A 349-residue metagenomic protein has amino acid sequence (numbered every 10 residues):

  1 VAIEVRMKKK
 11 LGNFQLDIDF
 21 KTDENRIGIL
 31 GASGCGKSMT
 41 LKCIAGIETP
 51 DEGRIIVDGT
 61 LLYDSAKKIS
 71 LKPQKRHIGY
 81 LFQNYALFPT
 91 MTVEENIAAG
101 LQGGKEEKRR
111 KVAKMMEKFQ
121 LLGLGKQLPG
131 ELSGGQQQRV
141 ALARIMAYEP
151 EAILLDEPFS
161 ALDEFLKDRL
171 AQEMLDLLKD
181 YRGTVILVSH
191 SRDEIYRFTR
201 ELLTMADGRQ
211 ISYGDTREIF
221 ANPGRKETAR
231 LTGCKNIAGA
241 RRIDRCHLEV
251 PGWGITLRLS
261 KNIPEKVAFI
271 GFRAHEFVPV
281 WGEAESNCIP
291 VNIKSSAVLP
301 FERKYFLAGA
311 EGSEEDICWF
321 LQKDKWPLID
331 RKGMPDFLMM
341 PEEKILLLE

Functional and structural regions predicted by a protein language model:
V5-A32, S38-M39, G46-T49, L61 (+2 more regions): Non-catalytic connector elements of ABC transporters
S38-L41, V140: ABC ATPase nucleotide-binding domain helices that frame the ATP-binding cleft
K42-C43, E201: The short alpha-helix immediately C-terminal to the Walker A/P-loop
I47, K75-I78, F82-T90, S191: Catalytic "switch" loops of ABC-type ATPases
E48-T49, I56, A86, Q102 (+1 more regions): A position-specific signal in ABC ATPase nucleotide-binding domains
R54-R76: ABC ATPase NBD Q-loop/coupling interface
H77, T92-E227: ABC ATPase nucleotide-binding domains
A221-D244, G271: C-terminal boundary and immediately downstream tail of ABC-type ATPase nucleotide-binding domains
